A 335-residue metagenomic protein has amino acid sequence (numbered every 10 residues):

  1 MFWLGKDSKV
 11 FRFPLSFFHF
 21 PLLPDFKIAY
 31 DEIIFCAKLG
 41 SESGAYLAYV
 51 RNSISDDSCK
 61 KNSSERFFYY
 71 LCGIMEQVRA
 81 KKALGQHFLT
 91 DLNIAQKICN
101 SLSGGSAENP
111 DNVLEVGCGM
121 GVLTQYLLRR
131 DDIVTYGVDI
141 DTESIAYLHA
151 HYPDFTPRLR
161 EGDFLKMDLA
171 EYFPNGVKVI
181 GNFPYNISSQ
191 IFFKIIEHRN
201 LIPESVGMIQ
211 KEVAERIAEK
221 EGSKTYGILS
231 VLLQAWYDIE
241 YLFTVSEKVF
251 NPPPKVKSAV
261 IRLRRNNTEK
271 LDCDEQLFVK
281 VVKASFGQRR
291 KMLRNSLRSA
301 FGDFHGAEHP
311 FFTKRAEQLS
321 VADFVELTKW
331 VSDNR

Functional and structural regions predicted by a protein language model:
K6-F13, L39-S41, S58-F67: Positively charged N-terminal leader segments that act as targeting/secretion signals
I28, I33, N52, K61-N62: Polybasic, lysine-rich low-complexity intrinsically disordered segments
R66-A284, A322-K329: Catalytic cores of RNA-modifying enzymes
A284-R335: C-terminal lobe and adjacent flexible extensions of AdoMet/dcAdoMet transferase-like proteins
